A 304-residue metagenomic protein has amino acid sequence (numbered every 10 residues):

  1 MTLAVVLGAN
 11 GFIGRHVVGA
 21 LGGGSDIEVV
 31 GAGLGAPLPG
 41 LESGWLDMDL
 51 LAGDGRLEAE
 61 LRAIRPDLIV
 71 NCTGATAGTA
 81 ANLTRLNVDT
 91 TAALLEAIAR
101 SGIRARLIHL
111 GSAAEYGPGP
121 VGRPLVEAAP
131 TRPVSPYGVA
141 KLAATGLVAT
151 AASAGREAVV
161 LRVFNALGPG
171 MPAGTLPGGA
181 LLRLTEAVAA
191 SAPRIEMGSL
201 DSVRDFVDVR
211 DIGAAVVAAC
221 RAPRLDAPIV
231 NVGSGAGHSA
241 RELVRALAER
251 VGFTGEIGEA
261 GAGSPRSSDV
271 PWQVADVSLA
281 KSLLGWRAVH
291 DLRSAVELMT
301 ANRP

Functional and structural regions predicted by a protein language model:
A4-G24: N-terminal Rossmann NAD(P)H-binding glycine-rich loop of SDR-like oxidoreductase domains
G40-G53: Rossmann-fold cofactor-recognition segment
L50-V88: NAD(P)H-binding glycine-rich loop region in Rossmannoid oxidoreductase-like domains and their noncatalytic homologs
N71, A92-P136: Conserved Rossmann-fold NAD(P)-dependent oxidoreductase catalytic core, especially the SDR/UDP-sugar
A75-T76, A113-G117, T131, F164-L167 (+1 more regions): Active-site segment of SDR-like NAD(P)-dependent oxidoreductases
V121, G146-R204, V209-G213, V217 (+1 more regions): NAD(P)-dependent short-chain dehydrogenase/reductase
P136, A140-A143: Active-site helix of classical SDR
A187-P304: C-terminal substrate-binding subdomain of Rossmann-fold SDR/epimerase-dehydratase oxidoreductases
